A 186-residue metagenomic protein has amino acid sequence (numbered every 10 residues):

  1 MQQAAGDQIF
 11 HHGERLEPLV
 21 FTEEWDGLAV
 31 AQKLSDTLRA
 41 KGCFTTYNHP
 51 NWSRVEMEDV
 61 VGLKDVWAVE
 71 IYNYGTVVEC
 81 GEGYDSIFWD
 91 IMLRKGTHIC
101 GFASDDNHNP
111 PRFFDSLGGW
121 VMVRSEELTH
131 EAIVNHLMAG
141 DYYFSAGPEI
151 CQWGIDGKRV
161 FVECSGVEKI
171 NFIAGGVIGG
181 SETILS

Functional and structural regions predicted by a protein language model:
Q3-P18, V55-S186: Charged catalytic cores and adjacent phosphate/nucleic-acid-binding surfaces used for phosphate/nucleic-acid chemistry
A5-F44: Binuclear metal-dependent hydrolase catalytic cores centered on His/Asp/Glu-rich metal-binding motifs
V30, R39-V55, C100-S104: Aromatic-lined carbohydrate-recognition surfaces of secreted/lumenal glycan-active proteins
